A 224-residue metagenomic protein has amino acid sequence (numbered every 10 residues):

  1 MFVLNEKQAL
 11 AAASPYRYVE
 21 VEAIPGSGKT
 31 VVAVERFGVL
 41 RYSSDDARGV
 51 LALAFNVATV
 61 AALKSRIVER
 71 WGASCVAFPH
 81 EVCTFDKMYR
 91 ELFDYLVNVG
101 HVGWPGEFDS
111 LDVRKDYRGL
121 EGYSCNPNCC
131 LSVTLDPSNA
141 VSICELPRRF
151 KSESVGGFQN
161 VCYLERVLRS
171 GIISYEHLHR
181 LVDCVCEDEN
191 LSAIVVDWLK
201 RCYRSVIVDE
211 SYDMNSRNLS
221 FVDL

Functional and structural regions predicted by a protein language model:
M1-N98: P-loop NTPase Walker
M1-P25, V32, G49, Y117-I207 (+1 more regions): Accessory N-terminal region flanking or inserted into the helicase ATPase core in nucleic-acid motor proteins
T59, D213-M214: Glycine-/small-residue-rich active-site loops that bind phosphorylated ligands and cofactors
K87, Y212-D213: Short, glycine/acidic-enriched loop or turn micro-motifs at the edges of active sites
R90, N215-S216: Conserved protein kinase catalytic core
G100-P105, S211: DNA-processing P-loop NTPase/helicase core
W104-Y117: Acidic/polar short surface loop at catalytic or gating sites that assists cofactor/ion binding and chemistry
L224: Short, conserved loop/helix-junction motifs that constitute active-site signature segments in enzyme catalytic cores
